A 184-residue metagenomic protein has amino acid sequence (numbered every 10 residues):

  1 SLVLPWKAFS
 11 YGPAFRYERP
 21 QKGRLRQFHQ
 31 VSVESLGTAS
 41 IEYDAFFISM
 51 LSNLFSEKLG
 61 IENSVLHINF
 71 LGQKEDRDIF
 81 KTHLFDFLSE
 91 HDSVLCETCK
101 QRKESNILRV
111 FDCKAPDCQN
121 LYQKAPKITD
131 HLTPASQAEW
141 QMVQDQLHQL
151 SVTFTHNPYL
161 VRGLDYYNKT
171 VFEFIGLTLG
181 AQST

Functional and structural regions predicted by a protein language model:
S1-T184: TRNA-recognition modules of translation machinery and tRNA-sensing kinases, especially anticodon-binding
